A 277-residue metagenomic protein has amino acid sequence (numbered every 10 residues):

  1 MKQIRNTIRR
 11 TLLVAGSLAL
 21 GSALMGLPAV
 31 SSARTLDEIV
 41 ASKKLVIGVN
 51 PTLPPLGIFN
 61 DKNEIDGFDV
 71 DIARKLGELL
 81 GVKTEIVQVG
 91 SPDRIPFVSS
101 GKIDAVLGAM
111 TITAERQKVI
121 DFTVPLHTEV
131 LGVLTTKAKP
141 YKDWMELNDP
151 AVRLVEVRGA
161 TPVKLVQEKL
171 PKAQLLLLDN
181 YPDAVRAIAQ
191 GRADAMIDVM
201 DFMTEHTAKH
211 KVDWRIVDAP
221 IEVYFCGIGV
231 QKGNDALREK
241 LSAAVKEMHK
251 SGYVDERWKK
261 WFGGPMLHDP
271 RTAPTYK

Functional and structural regions predicted by a protein language model:
A33-A109, K118: Extracytoplasmic small-molecule ligand-binding "clamshell" domains of the periplasmic binding protein/Venus flytrap
V49-L53, V87-P92, G101, A105-T113 (+4 more regions): Beta->alpha turn/N-cap motifs
F59-D61, A73-V82, W144-D149, P162-L178 (+2 more regions): Ligand-binding cleft/hinge of the Venus flytrap
E85-P96, Y141-K142, L176-R186, Q190 (+1 more regions): Short helix-initiation/N-cap motifs at beta->coil->alpha
D93-P96, M110-K118, L165, A189-E222: A ligand-binding cleft/hinge motif common to bilobed small-molecule-binding domains
H127-T135, M200, T204-K246, G264-K277: Periplasmic-binding protein-like
T135-R153: Flexible hinge/capping segments at coil-to-helix
T161-L176, I216, K246-K277: Ligand-binding clefts/hinges and TM-proximal coupling segments of bilobed small-molecule sensing domains
